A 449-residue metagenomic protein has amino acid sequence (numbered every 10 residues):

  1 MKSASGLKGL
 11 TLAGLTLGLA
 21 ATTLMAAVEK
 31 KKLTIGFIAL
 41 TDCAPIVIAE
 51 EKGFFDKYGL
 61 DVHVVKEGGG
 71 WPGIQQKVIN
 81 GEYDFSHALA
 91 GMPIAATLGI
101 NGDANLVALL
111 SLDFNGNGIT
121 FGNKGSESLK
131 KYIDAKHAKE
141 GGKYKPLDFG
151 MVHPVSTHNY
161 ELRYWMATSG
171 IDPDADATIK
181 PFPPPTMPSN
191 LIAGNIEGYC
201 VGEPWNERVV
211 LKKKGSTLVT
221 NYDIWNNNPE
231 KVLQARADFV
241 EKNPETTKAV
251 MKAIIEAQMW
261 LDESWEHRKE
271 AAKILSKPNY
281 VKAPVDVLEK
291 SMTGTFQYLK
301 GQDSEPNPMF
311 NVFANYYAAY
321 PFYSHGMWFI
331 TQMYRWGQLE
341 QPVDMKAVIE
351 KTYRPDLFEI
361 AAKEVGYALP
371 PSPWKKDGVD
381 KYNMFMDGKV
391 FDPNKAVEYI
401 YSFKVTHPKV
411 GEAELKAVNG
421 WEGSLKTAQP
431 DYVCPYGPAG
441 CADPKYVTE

Functional and structural regions predicted by a protein language model:
M1-A13: Bacterial N-terminal signal peptides that target proteins for export
T11-T22: Bacterial N-terminal signal peptides
A27-P181, N190-V210, K214-N227, D387 (+1 more regions): Short, glycine-/small- and polar/acidic-enriched structural segments that line small-molecule recognition paths
I119-T120, V232-A235, F239-V240: Short glycine- and hydrophobic/aromatic-rich loop-to-beta-strand nucleating segment in the catalytic cores
H158-E161, P183, M187, V201 (+5 more regions): Internal, well-ordered alpha-helical segments in soluble enzyme and binding-protein domains
N227-N228, E270: Short gly/pro-enriched beta-turn/loop segments at secondary-structure junctions
K242-E359: Secondary-structure end/capping motifs
M327-E449: Conserved C-terminal helix/tail region of periplasmic/extracytoplasmic solute-binding proteins
